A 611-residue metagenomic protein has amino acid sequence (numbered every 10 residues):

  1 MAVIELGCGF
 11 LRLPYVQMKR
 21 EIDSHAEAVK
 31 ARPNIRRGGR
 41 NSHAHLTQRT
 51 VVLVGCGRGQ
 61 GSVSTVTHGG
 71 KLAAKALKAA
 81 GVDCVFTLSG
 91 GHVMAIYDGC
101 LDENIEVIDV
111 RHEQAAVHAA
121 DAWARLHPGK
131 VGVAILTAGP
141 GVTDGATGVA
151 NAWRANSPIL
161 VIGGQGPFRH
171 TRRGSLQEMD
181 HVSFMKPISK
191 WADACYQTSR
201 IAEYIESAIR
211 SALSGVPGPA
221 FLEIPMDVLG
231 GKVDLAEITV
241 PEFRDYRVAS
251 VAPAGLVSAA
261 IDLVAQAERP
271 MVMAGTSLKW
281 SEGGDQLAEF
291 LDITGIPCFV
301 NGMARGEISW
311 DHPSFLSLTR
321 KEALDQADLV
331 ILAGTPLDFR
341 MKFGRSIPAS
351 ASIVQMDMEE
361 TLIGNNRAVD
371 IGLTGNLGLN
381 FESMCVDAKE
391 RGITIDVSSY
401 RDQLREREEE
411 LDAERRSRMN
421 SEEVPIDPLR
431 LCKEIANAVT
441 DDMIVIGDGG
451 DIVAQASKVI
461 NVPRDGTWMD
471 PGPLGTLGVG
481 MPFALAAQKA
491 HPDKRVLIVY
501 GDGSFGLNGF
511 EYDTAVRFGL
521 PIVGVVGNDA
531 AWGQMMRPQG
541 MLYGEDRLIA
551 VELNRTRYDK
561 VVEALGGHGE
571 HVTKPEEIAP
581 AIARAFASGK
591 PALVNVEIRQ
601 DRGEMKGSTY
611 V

Functional and structural regions predicted by a protein language model:
A2, S24-A31, S42-A44: Short linear motifs in low-complexity or flexible loops
A2-L6, F10: Extreme N-terminal basic, low-complexity initiation segments that serve as generic localization/processing leaders
G9, V16, A26, A44-L46 (+1 more regions): Short hydrophobic alpha-helical segments enriched in small aliphatic residues
C56-G57, G61-R391, I395, A438-D441 (+5 more regions): N-terminal alpha/beta PP-like core and its mobile active-site loop of ThDP/TPP-dependent enzymes
V63-S64, S199, A349-G449, G569 (+2 more regions): Phosphate/pyrophosphate-binding active-site segments
A73, A80, L88-L101, R405-A487 (+1 more regions): Active-site diphosphate/adenylate-binding microenvironment
L126, T171-Q177, K321-L324, G364-N366 (+3 more regions): Thiamine diphosphate
